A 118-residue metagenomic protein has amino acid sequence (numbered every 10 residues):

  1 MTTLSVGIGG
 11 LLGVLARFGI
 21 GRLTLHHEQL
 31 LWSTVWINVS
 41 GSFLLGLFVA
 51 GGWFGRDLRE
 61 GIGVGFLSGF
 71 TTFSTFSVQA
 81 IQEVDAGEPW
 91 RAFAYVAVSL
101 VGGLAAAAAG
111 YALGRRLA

Functional and structural regions predicted by a protein language model:
M1-A118: Membrane-interface helix-loop junctions in multi-pass transporters/channels
